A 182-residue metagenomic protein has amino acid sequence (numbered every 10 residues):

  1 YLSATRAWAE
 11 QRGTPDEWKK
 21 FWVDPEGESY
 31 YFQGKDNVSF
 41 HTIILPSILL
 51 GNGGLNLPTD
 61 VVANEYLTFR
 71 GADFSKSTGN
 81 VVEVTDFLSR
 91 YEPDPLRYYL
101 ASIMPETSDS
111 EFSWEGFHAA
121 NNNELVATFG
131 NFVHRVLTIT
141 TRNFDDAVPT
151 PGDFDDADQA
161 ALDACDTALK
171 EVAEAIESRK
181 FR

Functional and structural regions predicted by a protein language model:
Y1-R142: Structured secondary-structure scaffolds
S75, A160-D163: Short helix-capping and inter-helix turn/linker motifs at the boundaries of alpha-helical repeat units
G116-F154, A164-R182: Helix-rich, typically C-terminal accessory recognition domains appended to large enzymatic cores
D155-Q159: Non-catalytic interaction-recognition regions
